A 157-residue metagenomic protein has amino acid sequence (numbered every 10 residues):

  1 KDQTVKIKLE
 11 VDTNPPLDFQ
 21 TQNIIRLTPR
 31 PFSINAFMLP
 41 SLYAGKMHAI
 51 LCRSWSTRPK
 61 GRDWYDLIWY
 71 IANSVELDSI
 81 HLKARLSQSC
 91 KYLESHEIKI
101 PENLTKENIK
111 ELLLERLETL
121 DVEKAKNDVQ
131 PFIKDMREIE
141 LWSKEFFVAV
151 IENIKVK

Functional and structural regions predicted by a protein language model:
K1-K157: Structured mid-to-C-terminal alpha-helical surface segments
